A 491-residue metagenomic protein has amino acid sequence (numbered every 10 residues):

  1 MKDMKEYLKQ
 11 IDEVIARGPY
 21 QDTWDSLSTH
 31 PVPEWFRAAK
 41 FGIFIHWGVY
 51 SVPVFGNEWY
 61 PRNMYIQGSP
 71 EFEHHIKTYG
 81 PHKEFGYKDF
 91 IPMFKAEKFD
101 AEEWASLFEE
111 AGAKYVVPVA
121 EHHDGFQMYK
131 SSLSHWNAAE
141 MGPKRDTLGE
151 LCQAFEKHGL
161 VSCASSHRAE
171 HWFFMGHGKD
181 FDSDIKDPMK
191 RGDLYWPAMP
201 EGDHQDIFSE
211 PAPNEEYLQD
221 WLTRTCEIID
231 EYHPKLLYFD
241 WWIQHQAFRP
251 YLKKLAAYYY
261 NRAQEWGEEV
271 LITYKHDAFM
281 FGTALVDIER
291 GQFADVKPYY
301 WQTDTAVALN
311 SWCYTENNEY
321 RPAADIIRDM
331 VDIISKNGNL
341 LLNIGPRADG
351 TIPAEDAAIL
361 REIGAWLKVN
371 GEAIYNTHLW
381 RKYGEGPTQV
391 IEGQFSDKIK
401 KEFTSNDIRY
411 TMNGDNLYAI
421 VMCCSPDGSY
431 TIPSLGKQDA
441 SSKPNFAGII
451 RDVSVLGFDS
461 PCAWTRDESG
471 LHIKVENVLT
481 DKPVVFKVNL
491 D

Functional and structural regions predicted by a protein language model:
M1-D491: Mature catalytic domains of secreted/periplasmic carbohydrate-active enzymes
